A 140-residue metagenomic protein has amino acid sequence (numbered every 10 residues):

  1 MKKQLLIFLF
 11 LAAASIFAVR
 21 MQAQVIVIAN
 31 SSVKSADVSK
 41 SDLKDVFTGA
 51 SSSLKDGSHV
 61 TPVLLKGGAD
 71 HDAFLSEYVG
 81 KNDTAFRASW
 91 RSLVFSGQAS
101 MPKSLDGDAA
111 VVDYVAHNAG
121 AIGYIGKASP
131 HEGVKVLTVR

Functional and structural regions predicted by a protein language model:
M1-Q4: Positively charged n-region of N-terminal signal peptides that target proteins for export
L6-I7, V60: Alpha-helical transmembrane segments of integral membrane proteins
I7-I16: Bacterial N-terminal signal peptides
I16-A23: Sec/Tat signal peptide C-region and signal peptidase I cleavage site
Q24-R140: Exported/periplasmic ABC-transporter solute-binding proteins
